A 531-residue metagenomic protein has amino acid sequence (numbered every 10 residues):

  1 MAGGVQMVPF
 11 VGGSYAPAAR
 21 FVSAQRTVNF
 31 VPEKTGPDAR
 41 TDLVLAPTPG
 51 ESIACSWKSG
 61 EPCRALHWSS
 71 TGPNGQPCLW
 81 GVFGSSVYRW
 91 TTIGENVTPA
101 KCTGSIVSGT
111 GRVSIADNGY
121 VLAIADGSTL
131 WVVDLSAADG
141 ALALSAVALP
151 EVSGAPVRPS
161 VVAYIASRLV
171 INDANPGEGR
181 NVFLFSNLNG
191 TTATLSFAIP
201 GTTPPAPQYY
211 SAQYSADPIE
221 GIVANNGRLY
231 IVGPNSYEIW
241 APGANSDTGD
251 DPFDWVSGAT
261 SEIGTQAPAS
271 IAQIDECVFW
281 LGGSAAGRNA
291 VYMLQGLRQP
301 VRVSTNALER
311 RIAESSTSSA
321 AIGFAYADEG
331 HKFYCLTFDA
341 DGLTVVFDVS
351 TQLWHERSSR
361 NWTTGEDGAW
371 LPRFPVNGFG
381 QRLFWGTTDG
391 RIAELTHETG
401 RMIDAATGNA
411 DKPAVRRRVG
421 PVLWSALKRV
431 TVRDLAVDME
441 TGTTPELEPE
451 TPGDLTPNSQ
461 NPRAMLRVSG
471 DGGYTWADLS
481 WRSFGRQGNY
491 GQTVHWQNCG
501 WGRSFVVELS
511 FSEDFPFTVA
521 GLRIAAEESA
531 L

Functional and structural regions predicted by a protein language model:
M1-P99, G104-Y120, E262-C277, G283-L531: Beta-sheet repeat architectures centered on beta-propellers
Q6, D42-V44, V121, D134 (+4 more regions): Acidic/proline-rich low-complexity IDRs
L45-P47, G81, R89, V132 (+7 more regions): Generic detector of low-complexity/intrinsically disordered segments and short hydrophobic N-terminal stretches
S52-L66, N96-T110, A141-A321: Beta-propeller and closely related beta-pinwheel folds
S86-I93, W131-A137, R180-T202, P242 (+2 more regions): Short beta-strand segments and strand-loop junctions that repeat across beta-rich extracellular domains
S128, A174-N175, S350: Anionic group-transfer/hydrolysis microenvironments
